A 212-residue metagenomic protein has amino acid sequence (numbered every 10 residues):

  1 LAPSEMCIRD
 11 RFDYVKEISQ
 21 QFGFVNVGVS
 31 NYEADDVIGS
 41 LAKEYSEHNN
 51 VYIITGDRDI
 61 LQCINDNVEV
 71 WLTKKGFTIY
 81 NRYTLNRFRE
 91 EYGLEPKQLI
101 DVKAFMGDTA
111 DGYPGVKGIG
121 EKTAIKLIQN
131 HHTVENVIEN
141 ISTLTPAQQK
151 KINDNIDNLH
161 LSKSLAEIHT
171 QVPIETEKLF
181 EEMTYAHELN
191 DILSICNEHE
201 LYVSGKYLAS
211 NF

Functional and structural regions predicted by a protein language model:
L1-C7: Short, small-residue-biased leader/transition segments that mark boundaries at the very start of proteins
I8-Q21: Two-metal-ion acidic nuclease core segments, chiefly of the RNase H-like superfamily
V25-G28, I79, L165: Phosphate/pyrophosphate-binding catalytic cores of soluble transferases and nucleic-acid-acting enzymes
V25-G28, V51, V116, H132-T133: Catalytic cores of DNA base-excision repair glycosylases
V27-V37: Charged, flexible boundary elements
S30, L41-Y45, N50-P114, P173: Long, highly charged, low-complexity intrinsically disordered interaction regions that mediate electrostatic DNA/RNA
D36-V37, Q62-C63, N136: Phosphate- and divalent-cation-binding pockets in alpha/beta enzyme and binding domains that engage nucleotide-derived
R82-F212: Non-catalytic nucleic-acid-binding/docking modules located in mid-to-C-terminal regions of nucleic-acid enzymes
